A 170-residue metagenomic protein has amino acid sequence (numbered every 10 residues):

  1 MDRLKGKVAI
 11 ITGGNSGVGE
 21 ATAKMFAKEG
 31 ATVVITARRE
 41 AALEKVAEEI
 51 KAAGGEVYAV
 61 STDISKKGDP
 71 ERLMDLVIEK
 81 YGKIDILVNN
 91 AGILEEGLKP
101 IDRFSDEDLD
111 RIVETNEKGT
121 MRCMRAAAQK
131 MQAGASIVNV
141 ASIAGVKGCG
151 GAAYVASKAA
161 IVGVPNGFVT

Functional and structural regions predicted by a protein language model:
V8, N15-S16: Conserved glycine-rich cofactor-binding loop
S61-L73, D106: The beta1-alpha1 cofactor-binding region of Rossmann-like NAD(H)/NADP(H)-dependent oxidoreductases
L98-I101, S105-D110: Substrate-binding pocket helix/loop in short-chain dehydrogenase/reductase
K99-P100, G148-A156, G167: Active-site loop-to-helix junction immediately N-terminal to the catalytic Tyr of the SDR YXXXK motif in Rossmann-fold
M124, S157-K158, P165: Active-site helix of classical SDR
Q129, T170: Alpha-helical segment proximal to the catalytic Tyr-Lys
S142: Residue(s) in the substrate-gating loop at a strand-loop-helix junction that position the organic substrate next
